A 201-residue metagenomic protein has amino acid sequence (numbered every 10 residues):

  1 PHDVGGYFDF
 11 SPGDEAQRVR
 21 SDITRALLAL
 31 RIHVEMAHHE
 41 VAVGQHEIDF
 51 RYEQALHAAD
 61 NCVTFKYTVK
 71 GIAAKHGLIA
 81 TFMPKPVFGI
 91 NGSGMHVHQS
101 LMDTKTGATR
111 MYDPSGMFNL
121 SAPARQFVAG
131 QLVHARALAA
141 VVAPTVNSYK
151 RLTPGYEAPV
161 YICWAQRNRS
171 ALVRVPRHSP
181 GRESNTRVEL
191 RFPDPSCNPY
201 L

Functional and structural regions predicted by a protein language model:
P1-L201: Glycine-rich, acidic/polar active-site loops that bind/position phosphate-bearing ligands
